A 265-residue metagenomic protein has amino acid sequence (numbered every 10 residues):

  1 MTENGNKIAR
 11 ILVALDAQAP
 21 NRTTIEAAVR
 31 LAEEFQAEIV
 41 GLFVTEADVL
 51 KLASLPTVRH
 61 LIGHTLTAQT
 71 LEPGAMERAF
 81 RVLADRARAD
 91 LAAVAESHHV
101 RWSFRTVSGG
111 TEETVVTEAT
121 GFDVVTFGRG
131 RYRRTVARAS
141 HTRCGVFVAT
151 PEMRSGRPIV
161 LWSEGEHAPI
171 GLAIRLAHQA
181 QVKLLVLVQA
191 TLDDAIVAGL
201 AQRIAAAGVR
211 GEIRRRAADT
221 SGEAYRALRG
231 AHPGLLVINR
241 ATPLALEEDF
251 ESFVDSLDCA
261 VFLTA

Functional and structural regions predicted by a protein language model:
M1-N21, S103, V116-G130: Short N-terminal secondary-structure initiator segments
T2-Q69, S155-R216, G222-E223, P233 (+2 more regions): Small/aliphatic-rich secondary-structure junction motif
I25-A27, F104, S108-G156, A227-A265: Gly/Ser-rich helix-loop-strand patches that form or flank binding pockets for ribonucleotide-derived cofactors
A68-R78: Short glycine/proline- and acidic residue-enriched helix-loop micro-motifs that form flexible lids or anion-recognition
M76, F80-V94, H98-V100: Ordered, amphipathic secondary-structure segments that act as subunit-interaction surfaces in large macromolecular
L91-A95, A177, I204, L228: Hydrophobic, Leu/Ile/Phe/Ala-enriched alpha-helical segments that form helix-helix packing faces
A95-S103, A206-I213: A short helix-to-beta-strand connector/capping loop
